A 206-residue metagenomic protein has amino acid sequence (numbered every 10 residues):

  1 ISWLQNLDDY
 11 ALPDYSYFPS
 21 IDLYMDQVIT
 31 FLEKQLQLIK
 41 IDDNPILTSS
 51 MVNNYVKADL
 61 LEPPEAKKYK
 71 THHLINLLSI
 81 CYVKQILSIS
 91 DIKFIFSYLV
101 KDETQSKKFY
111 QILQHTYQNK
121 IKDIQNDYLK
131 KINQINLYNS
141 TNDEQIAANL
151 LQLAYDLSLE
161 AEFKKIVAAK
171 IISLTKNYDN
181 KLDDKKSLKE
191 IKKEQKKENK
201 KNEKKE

Functional and structural regions predicted by a protein language model:
I1-V100: Basic helix-turn-helix/winged-helix DNA-binding cores and closely related short helical interaction motifs
I95-Y98, D102-E206: Intrinsically disordered, low-complexity, charge-dense segments enriched in Lys/Arg and Glu/Asp interspersed
